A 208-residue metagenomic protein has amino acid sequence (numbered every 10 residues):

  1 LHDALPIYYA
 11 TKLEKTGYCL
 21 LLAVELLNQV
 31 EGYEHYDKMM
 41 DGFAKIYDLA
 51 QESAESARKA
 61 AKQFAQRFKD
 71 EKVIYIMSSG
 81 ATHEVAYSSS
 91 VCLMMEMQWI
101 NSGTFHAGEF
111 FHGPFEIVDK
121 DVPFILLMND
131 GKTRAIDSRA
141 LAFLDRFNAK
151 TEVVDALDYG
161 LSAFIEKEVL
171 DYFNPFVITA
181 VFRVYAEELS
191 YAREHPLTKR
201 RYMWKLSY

Functional and structural regions predicted by a protein language model:
H2-L5: Short, small-residue-biased leader/transition segments that mark boundaries at the very start of proteins
Y8-E34, E187-H195: A charged, well-structured terminal subsegment
T11-T16, S79-V85, G131-R134: Gly/Ser/Thr-rich loops at beta-strand to alpha-helix junctions that form or flank small-molecule/cofactor-binding
L22-A65, T198-Y208: Internal, active-site/partner-interface "lid" segment
R67-P114: Anionic-ligand anchoring segments at beta-strand to alpha-helix junctions in alpha/beta enzyme folds, i.e., glycine
S89-M97, D119, A140-R146: Short, solvent-exposed amphipathic alpha-helical segments in soluble enzyme and RNA/protein-processing domains
D121-D145: A structural-propensity feature for long, helix-poor, extended segments
A140-Y208: Phosphate-moiety recognition in structured ligand-binding domains
